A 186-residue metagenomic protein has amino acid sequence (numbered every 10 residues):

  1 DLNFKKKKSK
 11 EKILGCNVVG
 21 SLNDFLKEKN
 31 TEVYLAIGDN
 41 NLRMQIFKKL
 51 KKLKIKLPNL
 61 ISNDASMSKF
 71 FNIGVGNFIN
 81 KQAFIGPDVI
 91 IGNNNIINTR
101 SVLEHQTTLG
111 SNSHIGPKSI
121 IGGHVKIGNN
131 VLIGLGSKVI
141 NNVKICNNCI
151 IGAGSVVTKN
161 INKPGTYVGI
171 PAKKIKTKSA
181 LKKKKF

Functional and structural regions predicted by a protein language model:
D1-N3: Short internal beta-strands
K6-S66: Phosphate-bearing ligand-interacting subdomains that bind or position ATP/ADP/UDP/GDP/NAD(P) or nucleotide-linked
Q45-K49, I91, N162-K163, S179-A180: Short amphipathic alpha-helical segments
L50-K52, I97, Y167, K184-K185: Glycine-rich, phosphate-binding/catalytic loops in enzymes
N59-I175: Structural signal for interior beta-strand "rungs" in well-ordered beta-sheet cores of soluble enzyme domains
I175-A180, F186: Short C-terminal tail/terminal secondary-structure segment of NAD(P)H-dependent dehydrogenase/reductase domains
